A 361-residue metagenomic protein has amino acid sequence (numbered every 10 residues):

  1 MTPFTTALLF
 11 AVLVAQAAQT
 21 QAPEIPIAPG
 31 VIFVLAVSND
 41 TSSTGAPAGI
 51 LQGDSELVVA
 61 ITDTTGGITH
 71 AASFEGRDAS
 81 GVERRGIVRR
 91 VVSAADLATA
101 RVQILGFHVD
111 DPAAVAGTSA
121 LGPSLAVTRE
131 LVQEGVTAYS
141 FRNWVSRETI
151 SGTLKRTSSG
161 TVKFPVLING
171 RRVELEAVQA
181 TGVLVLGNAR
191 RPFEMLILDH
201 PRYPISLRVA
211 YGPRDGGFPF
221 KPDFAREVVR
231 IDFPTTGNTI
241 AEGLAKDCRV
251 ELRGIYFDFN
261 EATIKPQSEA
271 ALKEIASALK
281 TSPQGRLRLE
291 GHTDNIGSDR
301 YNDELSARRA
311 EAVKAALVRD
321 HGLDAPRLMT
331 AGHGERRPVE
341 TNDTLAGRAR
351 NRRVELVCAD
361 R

Functional and structural regions predicted by a protein language model:
T5-A15: Bacterial N-terminal signal peptides
Q21-G67, A72-L97, G135-C248: Acidic, serine/threonine-rich low-complexity disordered tracts
S93-I150: Beta-strand/loop-rich accessory regions of lumenal/periplasmic or secreted enzymes, predominantly carbohydrate-active
L175, P204, L252, Q284 (+2 more regions): Extracytoplasmic
E194, E269, K273-A276, N302 (+2 more regions): Extracytoplasmic/secreted envelope proteins and their assembly/folding machinery, especially bacterial periplasmic
G216, F220-L287, G322, R361: Periplasmic peptidoglycan-binding/tethering modules of Gram-negative envelope proteins
K265, E290-R361: Periplasmic OmpA-like peptidoglycan-binding domain that tethers envelope proteins to the cell wall
